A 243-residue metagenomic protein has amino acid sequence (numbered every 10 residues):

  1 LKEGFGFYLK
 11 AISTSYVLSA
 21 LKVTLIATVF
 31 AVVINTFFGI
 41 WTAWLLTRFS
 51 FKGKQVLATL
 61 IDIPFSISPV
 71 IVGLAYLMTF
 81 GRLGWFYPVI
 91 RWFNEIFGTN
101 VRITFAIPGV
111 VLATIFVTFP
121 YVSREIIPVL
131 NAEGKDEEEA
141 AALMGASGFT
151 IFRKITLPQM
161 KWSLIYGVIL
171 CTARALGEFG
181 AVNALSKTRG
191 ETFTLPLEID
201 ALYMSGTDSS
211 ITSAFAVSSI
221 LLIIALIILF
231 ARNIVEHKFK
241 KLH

Functional and structural regions predicted by a protein language model:
L1-V32, R48-F49, M204-S209: Periplasmic/extracellular loop-to-transmembrane helix junction in inner-membrane transport proteins
F5-L9, L18, G73-I115, F149 (+1 more regions): Membrane-interfacial helix termini and adjacent extracytoplasmic/periplasmic loops of multi-pass transporters
F7, F30-D62, L74, M78 (+1 more regions): Transmembrane-helix boundary motif in ABC transporter permease subunits
Y8, S15, N183-I234: Interhelical loop and adjacent transmembrane-helix boundary motif in polytopic membrane transport permeases
K22, I26-F38, T42, R153 (+5 more regions): Hydrophobic alpha-helical transmembrane segments of multipass integral membrane proteins, especially permease/channel
I63, L112, F116-T118, V122-I126 (+2 more regions): Transmembrane alpha-helices
S66-G73: Transmembrane alpha-helices and adjacent helix-loop boundaries
I127-E138, A142, I155, I211-H243: C-terminal transmembrane helix and the adjacent membrane-cytosol boundary/short C-terminal tail of inner/organellar
